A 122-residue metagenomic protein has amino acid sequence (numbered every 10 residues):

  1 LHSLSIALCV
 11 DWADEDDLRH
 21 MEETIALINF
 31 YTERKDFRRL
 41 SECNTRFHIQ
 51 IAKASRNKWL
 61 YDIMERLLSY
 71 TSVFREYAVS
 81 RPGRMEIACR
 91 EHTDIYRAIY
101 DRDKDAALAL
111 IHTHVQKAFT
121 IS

Functional and structural regions predicted by a protein language model:
L1-I6, D11-E76, R90-A98, A106-K117: Conserved amphipathic alpha-helical segments that form helical-bundle/coiled-coil interaction surfaces
S80-R84: Solvent-exposed loop and edge beta-strand segments that line ligand/cofactor-binding and catalytic clefts
D103: A conserved mid-domain beta-alpha-beta active-site/ligand-binding segment of alpha/beta enzyme cores
